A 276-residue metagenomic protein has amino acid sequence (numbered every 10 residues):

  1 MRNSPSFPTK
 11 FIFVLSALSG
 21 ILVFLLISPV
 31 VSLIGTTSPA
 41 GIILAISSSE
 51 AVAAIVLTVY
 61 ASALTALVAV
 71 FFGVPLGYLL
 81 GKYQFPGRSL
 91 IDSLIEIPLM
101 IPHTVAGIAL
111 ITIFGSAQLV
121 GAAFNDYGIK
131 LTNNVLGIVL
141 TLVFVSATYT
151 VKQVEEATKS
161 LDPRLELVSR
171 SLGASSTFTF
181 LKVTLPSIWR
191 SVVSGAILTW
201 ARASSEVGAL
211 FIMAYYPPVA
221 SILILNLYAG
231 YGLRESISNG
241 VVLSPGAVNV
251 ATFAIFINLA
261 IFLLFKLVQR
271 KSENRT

Functional and structural regions predicted by a protein language model:
R2-A53, V59, L67, M213-Y215 (+1 more regions): Short membrane-interfacial helix/loop motifs at transmembrane-helix boundaries
R2-F11, I42-I43, F211-T276: Interhelical loop and adjacent transmembrane-helix boundary motif in polytopic membrane transport permeases
R2-N3, A40-I43, V52, G107-V143 (+2 more regions): Membrane-interfacial helix termini and adjacent extracytoplasmic/periplasmic loops of multi-pass transporters
S6-F7, P86-L90, V135-L136, P163-S194: Amphipathic cytosolic juxtamembrane alpha-helices at the membrane-cytosol interface of multi-pass membrane transporters
F13-I21, I97, S146, T150-T158 (+2 more regions): Transmembrane alpha-helices
P29, L33, S191-Y228: Non-cytoplasmic
I43-A45, L64-I95, I108, T112 (+2 more regions): Transmembrane-helix boundary motif in ABC transporter permease subunits
I129-R170, V183, G195-A196, L263 (+1 more regions): Membrane-cytosol interface at the C-terminal ends of specific transmembrane alpha-helices in multi-pass membrane
